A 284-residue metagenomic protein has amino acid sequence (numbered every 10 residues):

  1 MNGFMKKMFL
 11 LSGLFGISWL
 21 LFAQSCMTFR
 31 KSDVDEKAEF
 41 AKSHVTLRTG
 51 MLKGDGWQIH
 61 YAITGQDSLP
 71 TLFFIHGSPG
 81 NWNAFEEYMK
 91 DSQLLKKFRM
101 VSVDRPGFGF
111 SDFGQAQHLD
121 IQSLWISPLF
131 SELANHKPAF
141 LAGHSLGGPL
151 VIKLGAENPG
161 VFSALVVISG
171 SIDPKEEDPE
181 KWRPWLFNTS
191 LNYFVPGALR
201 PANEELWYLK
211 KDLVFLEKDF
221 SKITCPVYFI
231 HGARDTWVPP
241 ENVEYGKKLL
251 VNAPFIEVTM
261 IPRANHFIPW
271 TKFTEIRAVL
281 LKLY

Functional and structural regions predicted by a protein language model:
T64-G109: Conserved HGGG/HGGXW glycine-rich cap/lid loop of the alpha/beta-hydrolase fold
H76, G143-G148, G232: Conserved alpha/beta-hydrolase "nucleophile elbow" surrounding the catalytic nucleophile
S92, A233-I256, M260: Conserved loop-alpha-helix segment in the C-terminal half of the alpha/beta-hydrolase fold that carries the catalytic
S102-A139: Active-site loop/oxyanion-hole signature of alpha/beta-hydrolase fold enzymes
P149-A156, L165-N192: Flexible "cap/lid" loop of the alpha/beta hydrolase fold
N203-D219: Active-site nucleophile elbow and catalytic-triad environment of alpha/beta-hydrolase enzymes
I223, F229-H231, D235: Short beta-strand/loop motif that positions the catalytic acidic residue of the alpha/beta-hydrolase fold
A264-F273: Catalytic histidine-centered segment of alpha/beta-hydrolase-like enzymes
